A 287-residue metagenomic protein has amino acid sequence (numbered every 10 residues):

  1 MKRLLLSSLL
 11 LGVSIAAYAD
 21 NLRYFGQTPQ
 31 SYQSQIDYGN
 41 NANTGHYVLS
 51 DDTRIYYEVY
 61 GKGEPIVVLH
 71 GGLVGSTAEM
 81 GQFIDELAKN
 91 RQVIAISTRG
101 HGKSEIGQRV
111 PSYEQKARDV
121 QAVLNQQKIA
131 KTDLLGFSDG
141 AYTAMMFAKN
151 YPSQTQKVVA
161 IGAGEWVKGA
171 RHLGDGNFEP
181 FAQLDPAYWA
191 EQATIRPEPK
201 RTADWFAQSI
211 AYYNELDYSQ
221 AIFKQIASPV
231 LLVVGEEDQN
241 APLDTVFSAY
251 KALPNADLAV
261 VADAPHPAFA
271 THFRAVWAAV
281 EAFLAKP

Functional and structural regions predicted by a protein language model:
L49, T53-K103: Conserved HGGG/HGGXW glycine-rich cap/lid loop of the alpha/beta-hydrolase fold
A95-L135: Active-site loop/oxyanion-hole signature of alpha/beta-hydrolase fold enzymes
Y142-N150, Q156-Y188: Flexible "cap/lid" loop of the alpha/beta hydrolase fold
F206-I222: Active-site nucleophile elbow and catalytic-triad environment of alpha/beta-hydrolase enzymes
I226, L232-V234: Short beta-strand/loop motif that positions the catalytic acidic residue of the alpha/beta-hydrolase fold
E237-A241, H266-P267: Acidic catalytic loop of the alpha/beta-hydrolase fold
K251-P267: Catalytic histidine neighborhood in serine/cysteine hydrolases with alpha/beta-hydrolase-type architecture
D263-P287: Catalytic active-site module of serine/aspartate enzymes centered on a nucleophile-bearing elbow/loop
